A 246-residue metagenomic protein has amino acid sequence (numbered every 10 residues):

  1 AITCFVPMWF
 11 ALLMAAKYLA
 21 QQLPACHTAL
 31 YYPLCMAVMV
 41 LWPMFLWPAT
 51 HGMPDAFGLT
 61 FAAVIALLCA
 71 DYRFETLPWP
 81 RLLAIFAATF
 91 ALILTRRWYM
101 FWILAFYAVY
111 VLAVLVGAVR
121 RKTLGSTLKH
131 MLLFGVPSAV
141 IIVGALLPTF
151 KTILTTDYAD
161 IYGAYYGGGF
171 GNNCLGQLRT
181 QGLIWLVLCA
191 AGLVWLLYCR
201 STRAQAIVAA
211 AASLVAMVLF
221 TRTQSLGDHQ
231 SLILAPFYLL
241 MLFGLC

Functional and structural regions predicted by a protein language model:
I2-A25, V64, L197: Transmembrane-helix motifs of polytopic, lipid-linked glycan transferases
A16, V111, G117-A118, Q181-A206 (+2 more regions): Hydrophobic, aromatic-rich transmembrane alpha-helices and their immediate juxtamembrane boundary segments
Q21-H27, A63-L82, L92: Membrane-interface transmembrane helices that cradle and orient dolichyl/undecaprenyl
T28-Y32, P78-R81, T127-M131, R200-A211: Membrane-interfacial loop-to-transmembrane alpha-helix junctions, especially the N-terminal start
L30-M44: Transmembrane and membrane-interface helices of multi-pass, inner-membrane envelope-modifying transferases
C35-M36, R81-R97, Y107-A108, V140: Membrane-interface alpha helices of multi-pass inner-membrane proteins
M44-F57: Short acidic/glycine- and proline-prone juxtamembrane loop motifs at membrane-interface regions of multi-pass membrane
Y99-M100, V109-V116, T127-G168, L178-A191 (+1 more regions): Membrane-lumen/periplasm interface segments of specific transmembrane helices in polyprenyl phosphate-linked
